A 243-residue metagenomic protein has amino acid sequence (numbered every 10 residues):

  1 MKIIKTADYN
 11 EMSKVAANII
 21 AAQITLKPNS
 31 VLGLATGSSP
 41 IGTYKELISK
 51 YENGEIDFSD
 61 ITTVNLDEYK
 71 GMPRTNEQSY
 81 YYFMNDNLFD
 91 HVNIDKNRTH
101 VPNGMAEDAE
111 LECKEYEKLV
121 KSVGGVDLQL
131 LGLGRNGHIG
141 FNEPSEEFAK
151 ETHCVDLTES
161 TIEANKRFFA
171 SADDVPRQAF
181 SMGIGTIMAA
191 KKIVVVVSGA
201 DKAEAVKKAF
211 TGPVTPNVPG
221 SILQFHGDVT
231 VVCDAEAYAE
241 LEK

Functional and structural regions predicted by a protein language model:
K2-E115, L119-S122: N-terminal active-site beta-alpha-beta segment that forms phosphate/nucleotide-binding and substrate-recognition loops
I4, M72-Q78, Y82-D86, D90-K243: Conserved phosphate- and dinucleotide-binding cores of soluble alpha/beta proteins, encompassing both enzyme active
